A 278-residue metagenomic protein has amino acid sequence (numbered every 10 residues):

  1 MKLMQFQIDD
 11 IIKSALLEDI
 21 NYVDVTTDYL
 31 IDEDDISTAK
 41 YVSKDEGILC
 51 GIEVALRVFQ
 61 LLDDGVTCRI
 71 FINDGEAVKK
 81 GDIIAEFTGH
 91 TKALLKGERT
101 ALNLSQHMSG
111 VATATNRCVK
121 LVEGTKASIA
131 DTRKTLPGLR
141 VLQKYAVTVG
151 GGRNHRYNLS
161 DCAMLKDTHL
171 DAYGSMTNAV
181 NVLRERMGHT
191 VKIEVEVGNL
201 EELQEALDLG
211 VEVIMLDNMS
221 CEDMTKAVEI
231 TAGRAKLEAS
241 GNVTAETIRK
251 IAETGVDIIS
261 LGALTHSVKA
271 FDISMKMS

Functional and structural regions predicted by a protein language model:
K2-L209, V213, T225-I230, K236-E238 (+2 more regions): Acidic/glycine-rich phosphate/pyrophosphate-binding loops and surrounding catalytic core that coordinate Mg2+
N218, G241, A263-L264: Short secondary-structure boundary segments
S274-S278: Active-site loop ensemble at the mouth of alpha/beta enzyme cores that anchors a bound cofactor
